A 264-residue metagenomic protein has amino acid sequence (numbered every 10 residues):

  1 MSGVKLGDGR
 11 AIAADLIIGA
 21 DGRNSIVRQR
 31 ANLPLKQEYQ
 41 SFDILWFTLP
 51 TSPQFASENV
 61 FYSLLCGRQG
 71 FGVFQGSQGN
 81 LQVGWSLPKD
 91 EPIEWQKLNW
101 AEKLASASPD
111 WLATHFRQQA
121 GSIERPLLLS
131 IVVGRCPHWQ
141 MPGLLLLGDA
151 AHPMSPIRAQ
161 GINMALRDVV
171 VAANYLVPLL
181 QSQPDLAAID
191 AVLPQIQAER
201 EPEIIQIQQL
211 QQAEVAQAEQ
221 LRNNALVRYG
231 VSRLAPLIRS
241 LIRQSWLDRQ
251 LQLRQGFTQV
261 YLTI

Functional and structural regions predicted by a protein language model:
M1-L127, I131, R135: Conserved FAD-binding catalytic core of PHBH/FMO-like flavoproteins
G3, A11, H138, Q195 (+1 more regions): Conserved beta-strand positions that form and line the central face of beta-propeller blades
L16, Y39, R68-Q69, Q75 (+9 more regions): Solvent-exposed, flexible loop/coil residues
G19, Q37, S41, L65 (+5 more regions): Short acidic-hydrophobic sequence patches enriched in Asp/Glu that either
P88-W95, I162-D168, G230-R243: Short secondary-structure transition/capping segments
T114, N174-I264: C-terminal helical "tail/cap" subdomain of flavin- and related membrane-associated enzymes
R125-A213, Q217: Conserved mid-domain beta->alpha element of the FAD-binding
